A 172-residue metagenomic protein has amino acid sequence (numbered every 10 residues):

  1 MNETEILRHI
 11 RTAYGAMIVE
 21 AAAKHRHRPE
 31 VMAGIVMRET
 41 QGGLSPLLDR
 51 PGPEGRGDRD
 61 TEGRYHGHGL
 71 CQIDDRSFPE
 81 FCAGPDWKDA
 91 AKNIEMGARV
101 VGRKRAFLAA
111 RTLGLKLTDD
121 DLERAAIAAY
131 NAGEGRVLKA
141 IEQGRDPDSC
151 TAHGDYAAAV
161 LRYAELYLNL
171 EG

Functional and structural regions predicted by a protein language model:
E3-H25, R59-G67, C71, R76-G172: Non-catalytic cell-wall polysaccharide-engagement segments
H27-R56, I73-D74, G97-A98, A126-N131: Short, functionally critical alpha-helical segments immediately adjacent to catalytic or ligand/cofactor-binding
